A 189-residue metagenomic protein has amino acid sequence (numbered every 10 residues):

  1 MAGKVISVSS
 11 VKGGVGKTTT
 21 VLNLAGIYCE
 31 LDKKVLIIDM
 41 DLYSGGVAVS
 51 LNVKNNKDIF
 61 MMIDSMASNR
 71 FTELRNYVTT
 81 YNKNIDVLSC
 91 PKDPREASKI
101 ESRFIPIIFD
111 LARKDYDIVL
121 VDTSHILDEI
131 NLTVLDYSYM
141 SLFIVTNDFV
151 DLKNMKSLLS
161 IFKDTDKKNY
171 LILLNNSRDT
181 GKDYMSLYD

Functional and structural regions predicted by a protein language model:
A2-V35: Walker A (P-loop) phosphate-binding motif
I6, I38, D86-L88, M140-L142 (+1 more regions): Hydrophobic/aromatic beta-strand patches that form the interior of the parallel beta-sheet core in alpha/beta enzyme
K17-L22, G45-V47, E129: Short glycine/serine/threonine-rich phosphate/pyrophosphate-binding segments that cradle anionic phosphate groups
Y28-V87: Phosphate-binding loop that captures ATP/GTP phosphates
V47-A48, A97, L132: A short local structural element in Rossmann-fold oxidoreductases
F60-M62, P91-R95, Y170-L171: Short, basic, glycine/proline-bearing loop/turn elements
M66-L127, L152: Cytosolic-facing regulatory segments adjacent to core modules
I107-K114, I118, T123-D189: Conserved catalytic-core segment of NTP-binding enzymes
